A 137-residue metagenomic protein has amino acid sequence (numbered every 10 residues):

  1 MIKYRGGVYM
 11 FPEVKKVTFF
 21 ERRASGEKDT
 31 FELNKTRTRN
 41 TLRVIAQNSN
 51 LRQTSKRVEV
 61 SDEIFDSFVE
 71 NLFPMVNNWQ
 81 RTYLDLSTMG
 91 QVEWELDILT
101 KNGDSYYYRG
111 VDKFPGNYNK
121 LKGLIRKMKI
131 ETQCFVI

Functional and structural regions predicted by a protein language model:
M1-S25, T54-D66, E70-N71, M75-I137: Short, well-ordered, aromatic-rich surface patches in folded extracellular/luminal domains
T30-R52: Short, flexible N-terminal segments of the mature chain
